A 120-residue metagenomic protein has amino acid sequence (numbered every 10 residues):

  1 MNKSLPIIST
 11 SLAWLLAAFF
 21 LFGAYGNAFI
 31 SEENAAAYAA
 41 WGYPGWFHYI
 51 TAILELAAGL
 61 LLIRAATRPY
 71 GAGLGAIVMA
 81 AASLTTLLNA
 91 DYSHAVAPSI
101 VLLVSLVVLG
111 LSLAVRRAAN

Functional and structural regions predicted by a protein language model:
M1-Y25, Y49, A65-N120: Extended, low-polarity transmembrane helix blocks
L5-S9, F29-E32, L54-A57: Short hydrophobic/aromatic-rich motifs at helix boundaries and adjacent loops
A18, F22-F47: Solvent-exposed, well-ordered loop and adjacent helix/strand elements within mature globular domains that form
I30, L62, A66: Active-site-proximal flexible loops/turns
G45-I53, A57: Interfacial helix-start motif at the membrane-water boundary
L54-L60, V78-S83: Hydrophobic, membrane-inserted alpha-helices
